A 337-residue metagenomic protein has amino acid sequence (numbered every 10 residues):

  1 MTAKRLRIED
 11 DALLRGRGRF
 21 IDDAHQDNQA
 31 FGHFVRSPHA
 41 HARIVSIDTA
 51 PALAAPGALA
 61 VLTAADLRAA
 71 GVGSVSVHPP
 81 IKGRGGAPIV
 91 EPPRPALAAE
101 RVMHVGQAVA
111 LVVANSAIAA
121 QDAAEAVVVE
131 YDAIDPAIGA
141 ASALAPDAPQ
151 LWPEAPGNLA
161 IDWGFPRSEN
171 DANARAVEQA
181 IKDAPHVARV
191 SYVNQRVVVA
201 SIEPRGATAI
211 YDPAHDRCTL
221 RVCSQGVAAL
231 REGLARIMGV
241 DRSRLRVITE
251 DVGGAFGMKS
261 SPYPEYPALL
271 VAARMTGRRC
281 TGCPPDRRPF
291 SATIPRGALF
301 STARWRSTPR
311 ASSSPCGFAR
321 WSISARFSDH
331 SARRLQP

Functional and structural regions predicted by a protein language model:
M1-D162, I294-P295: Flexible, low-hydrophobicity surface segments
L14, D27, A52, S116 (+4 more regions): Buried hydrophobic positions in well-ordered alpha/beta secondary-structure cores of metabolic enzymes
A64, R244-E250, R278-R287, S314-A319: Beta-strand segments within the central parallel beta-sheet cores of soluble alpha/beta enzyme folds
A69, P92, M103, A119-A143 (+5 more regions): Gly/Pro-rich active-site capping loops and adjacent beta-alpha segments that organize cofactor/substrate pockets
V177-M238, G297, S324: Conserved beta-alpha junction segments in alpha/beta enzyme cores
V197, R221-Q225, F256-Y263, P289-T293: Alpha-helix capping and helix-loop boundary segments enriched in small/acidic/polar residues
A207-Y211, E232-R246, P267-G282, W305 (+1 more regions): Proline/glycine-anchored alpha-helix kink/cap motifs
D251-R274, C283-P284: Thiamine diphosphate
